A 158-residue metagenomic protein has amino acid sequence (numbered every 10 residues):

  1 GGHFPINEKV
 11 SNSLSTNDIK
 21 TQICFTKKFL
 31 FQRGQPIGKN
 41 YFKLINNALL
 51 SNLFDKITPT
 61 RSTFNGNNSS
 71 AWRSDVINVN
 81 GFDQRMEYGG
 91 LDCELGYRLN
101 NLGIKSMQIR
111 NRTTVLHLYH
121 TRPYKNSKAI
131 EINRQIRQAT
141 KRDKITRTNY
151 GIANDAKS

Functional and structural regions predicted by a protein language model:
G1-Q35: Conserved donor NDP-sugar-binding/catalytic core segment of glycosyltransferases
E8-K9, E94, L116-L118: Short secondary-structure boundary/hinge segments and terminal tails
K9-L14, H120-T121, S127-I130: Short aromatic-enriched loop/helix-cap "lid" or pocket-rim segments at secondary-structure transitions that line
L30-L44, S51-S70: A recurrent flexible, glycine/aromatic-enriched loop bordering the glycosyltransferase active site that acts as
N40-N52, T140-S158: Intrinsic low-complexity, glycine/proline- and repeat-rich, mixed-charge intrinsically disordered regions appended
T63-N80, M86-K105, R110: A short, conserved alpha-helix in the catalytic core of glycosyltransferases
L102, I109-N126: Active-site donor/metal-binding and catalytic loop motifs of nucleotide-sugar-dependent glycosylation enzymes
T113, N126-I152: Catalytic core of nucleotide-sugar-dependent glycosyltransferases
